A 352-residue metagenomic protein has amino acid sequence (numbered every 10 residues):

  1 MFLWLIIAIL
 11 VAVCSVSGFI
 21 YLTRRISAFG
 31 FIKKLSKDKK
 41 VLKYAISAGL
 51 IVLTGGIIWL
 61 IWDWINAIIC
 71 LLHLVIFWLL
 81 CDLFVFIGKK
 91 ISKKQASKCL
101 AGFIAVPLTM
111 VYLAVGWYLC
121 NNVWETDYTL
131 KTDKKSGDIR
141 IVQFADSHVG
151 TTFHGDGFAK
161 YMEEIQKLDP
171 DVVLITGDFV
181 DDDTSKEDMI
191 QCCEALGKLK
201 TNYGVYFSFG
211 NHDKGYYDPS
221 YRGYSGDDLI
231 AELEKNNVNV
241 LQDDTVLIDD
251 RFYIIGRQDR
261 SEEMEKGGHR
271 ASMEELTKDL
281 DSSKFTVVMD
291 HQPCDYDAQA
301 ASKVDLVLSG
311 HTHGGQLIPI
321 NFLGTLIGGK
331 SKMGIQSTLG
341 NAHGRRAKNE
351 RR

Functional and structural regions predicted by a protein language model:
M1-N121: Non-catalytic terminal accessory segments
F29-K43, K93-S97, P107, K131 (+5 more regions): Short, structured coil/loop segments at alpha-helix boundaries
G55-A67, K94-Q95, D127-R140, I248-R251: Generic structural signal for short, solvent-exposed loop/turn connectors between secondary structure elements
G88-A145, G150-L168: N-terminal signal-anchor transmembrane helix
K134-R352: Soluble catalytic domains of enzymes that build or remodel membrane lipids, polysaccharides, and related
